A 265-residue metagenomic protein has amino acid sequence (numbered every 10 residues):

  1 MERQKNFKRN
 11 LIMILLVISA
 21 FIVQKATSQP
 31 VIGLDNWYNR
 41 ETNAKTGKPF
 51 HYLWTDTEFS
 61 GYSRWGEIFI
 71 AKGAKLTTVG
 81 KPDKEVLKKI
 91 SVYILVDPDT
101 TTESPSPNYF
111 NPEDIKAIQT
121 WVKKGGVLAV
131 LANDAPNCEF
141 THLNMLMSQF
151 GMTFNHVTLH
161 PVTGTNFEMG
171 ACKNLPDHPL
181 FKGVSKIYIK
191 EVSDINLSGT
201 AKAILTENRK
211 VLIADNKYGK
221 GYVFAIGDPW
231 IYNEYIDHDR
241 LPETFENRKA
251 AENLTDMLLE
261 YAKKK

Functional and structural regions predicted by a protein language model:
M1-Q29: Bacterial Sec-dependent N-terminal signal peptides
A26-K265: Short, surface-exposed patches at the edges or C-terminal ends of soluble domains, predominantly
